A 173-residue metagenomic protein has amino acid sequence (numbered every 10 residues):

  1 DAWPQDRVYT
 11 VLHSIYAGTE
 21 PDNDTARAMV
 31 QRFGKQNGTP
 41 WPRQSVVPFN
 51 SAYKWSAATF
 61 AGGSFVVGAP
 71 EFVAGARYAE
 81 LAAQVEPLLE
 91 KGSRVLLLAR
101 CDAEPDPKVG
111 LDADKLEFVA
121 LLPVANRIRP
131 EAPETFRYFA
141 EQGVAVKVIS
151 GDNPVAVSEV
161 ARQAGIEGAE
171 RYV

Functional and structural regions predicted by a protein language model:
D1-F118, V124, R137-Y138, V146-G165: Cytosolic catalytic regions of ATP/NTP-dependent phosphoryl-transfer enzymes
N23-R27, E131, Y172: Residue-level detector of alpha-helical recognition elements and their boundaries
I128-R137: The conserved cystathionine-beta-synthase
E167-V173: Conserved RecA-like helicase motor-core motifs
